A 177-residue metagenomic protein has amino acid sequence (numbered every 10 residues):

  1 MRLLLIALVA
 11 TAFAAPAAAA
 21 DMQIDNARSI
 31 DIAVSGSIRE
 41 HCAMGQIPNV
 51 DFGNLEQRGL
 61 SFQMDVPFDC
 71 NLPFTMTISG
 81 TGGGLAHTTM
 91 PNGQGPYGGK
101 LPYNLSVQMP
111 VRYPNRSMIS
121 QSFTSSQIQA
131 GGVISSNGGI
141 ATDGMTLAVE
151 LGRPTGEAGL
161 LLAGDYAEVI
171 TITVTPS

Functional and structural regions predicted by a protein language model:
M1-L4: Positively charged n-region of N-terminal signal peptides that target proteins for export
I6-A12: Bacterial N-terminal signal peptides
A14-A17: N-terminal signal peptide c-region/cleavage motif recognized by signal peptidases
A19-S106, S135-S177: N-terminal small/polar-rich segments of proteins
Q108-P110: Mature, soluble, non-transmembrane domains
R112-I140: Extended, solvent-exposed segments with strong compositional bias
